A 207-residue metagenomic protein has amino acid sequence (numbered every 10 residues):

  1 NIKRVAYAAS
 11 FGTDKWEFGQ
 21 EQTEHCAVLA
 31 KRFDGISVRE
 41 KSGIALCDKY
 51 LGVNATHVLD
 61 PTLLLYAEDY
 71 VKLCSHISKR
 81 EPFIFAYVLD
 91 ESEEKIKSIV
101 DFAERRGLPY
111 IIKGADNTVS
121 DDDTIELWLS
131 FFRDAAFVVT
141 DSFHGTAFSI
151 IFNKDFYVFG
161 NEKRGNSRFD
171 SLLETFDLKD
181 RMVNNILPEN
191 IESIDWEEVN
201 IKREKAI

Functional and structural regions predicted by a protein language model:
N1-I207: Active-site anion-handling motifs in enzyme catalytic cores
